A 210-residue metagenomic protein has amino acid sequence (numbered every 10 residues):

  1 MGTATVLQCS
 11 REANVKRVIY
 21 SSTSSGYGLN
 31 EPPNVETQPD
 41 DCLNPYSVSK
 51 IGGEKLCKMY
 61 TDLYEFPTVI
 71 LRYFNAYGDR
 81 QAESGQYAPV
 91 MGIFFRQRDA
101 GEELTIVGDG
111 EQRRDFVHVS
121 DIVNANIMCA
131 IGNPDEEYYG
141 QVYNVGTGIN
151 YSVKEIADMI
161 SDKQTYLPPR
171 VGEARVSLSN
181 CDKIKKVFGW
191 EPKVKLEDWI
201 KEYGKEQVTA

Functional and structural regions predicted by a protein language model:
M1-A76, V123, W190, Q207-A210: N-terminal Rossmann-like NAD(P)+-binding domain of SDR-like oxidoreductases, especially those catalyzing
E12, D62, R98, E136-E137: Short, flexible hinge/linker loops that cap or flank conserved catalytic cores
G28-N30, R80, V153, K186: A short beta-to-alpha transition loop/helix N-cap that caps and shapes the active-site region
P32, K55-R114, V119-M128, N150 (+1 more regions): NAD(P)-dependent short-chain dehydrogenase/reductase
T37, F95-R96, P134-D135: Short secondary-structure boundary/capping segments
S49, Y87, S177: Short, conserved glycine- and acidic-residue-centered signature motifs in active-site or ligand-binding loops
D99-A210: C-terminal substrate-binding subdomain of Rossmann-fold SDR/epimerase-dehydratase oxidoreductases
